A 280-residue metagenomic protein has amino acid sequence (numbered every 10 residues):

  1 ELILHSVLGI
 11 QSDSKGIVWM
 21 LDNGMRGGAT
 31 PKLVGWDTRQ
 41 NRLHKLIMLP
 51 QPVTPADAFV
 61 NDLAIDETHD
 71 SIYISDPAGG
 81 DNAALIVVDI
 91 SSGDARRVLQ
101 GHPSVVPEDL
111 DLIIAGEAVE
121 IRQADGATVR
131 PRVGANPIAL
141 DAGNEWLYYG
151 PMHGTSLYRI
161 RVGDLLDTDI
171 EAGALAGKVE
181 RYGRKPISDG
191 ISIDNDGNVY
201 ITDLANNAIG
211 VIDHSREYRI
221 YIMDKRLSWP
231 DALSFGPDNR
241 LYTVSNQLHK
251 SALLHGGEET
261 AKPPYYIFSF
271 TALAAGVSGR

Functional and structural regions predicted by a protein language model:
E1, H44-L49, A95-L112, D167-G183 (+2 more regions): Beta-propeller fold detector
L2-L21, P52-S75, S104-W146, G154 (+2 more regions): Beta-rich, blade/repeat-based domains predominating in secreted/periplasmic proteins but also intracellular
N23, P77-G80, Q100, M152 (+3 more regions): Short loop/turn segments immediately following the C-termini of beta-strands
R26-P31, A78-D81, M152-H153, A205 (+2 more regions): Short, solvent-exposed loop/turn segments at conserved positions within beta-propeller repeat blades
G27-A83: Asp-box/WD-like beta-propeller blade repeats and closely related beta-sheet repeat scaffolds
P31-N41, L85-G93, G257-A274: Beta-propeller blade signature
R39, I90-A95, R159-E171, A272-G276: Short loop/turn segments immediately following beta-strands, especially the blade-tip and inter-blade linker loops
S234-R280: Blade-level signature of beta-propeller repeat domains, shared across WD40, Kelch, NHL, RCC1 and BNR/Asp-box propellers
